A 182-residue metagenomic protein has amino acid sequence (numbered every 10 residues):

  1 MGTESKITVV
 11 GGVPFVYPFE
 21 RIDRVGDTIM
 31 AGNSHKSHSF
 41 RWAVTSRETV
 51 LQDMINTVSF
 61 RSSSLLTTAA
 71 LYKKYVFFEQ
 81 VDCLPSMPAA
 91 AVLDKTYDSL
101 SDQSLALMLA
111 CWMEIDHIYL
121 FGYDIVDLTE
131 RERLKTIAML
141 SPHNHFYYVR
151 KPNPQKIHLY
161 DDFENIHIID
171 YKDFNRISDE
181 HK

Functional and structural regions predicted by a protein language model:
M1-K182: Metal-ion/cofactor- or nucleotide/acyl-coenzyme-handling active-site neighborhoods
